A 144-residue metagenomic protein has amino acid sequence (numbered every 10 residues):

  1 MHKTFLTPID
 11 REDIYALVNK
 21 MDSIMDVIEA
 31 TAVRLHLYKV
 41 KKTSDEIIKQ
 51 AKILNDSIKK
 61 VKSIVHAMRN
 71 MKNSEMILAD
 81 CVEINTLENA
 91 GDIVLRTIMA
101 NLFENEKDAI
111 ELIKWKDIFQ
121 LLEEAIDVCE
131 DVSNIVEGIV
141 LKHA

Functional and structural regions predicted by a protein language model:
M1-A144: Cytosolic, long alpha-helical scaffolding segments
